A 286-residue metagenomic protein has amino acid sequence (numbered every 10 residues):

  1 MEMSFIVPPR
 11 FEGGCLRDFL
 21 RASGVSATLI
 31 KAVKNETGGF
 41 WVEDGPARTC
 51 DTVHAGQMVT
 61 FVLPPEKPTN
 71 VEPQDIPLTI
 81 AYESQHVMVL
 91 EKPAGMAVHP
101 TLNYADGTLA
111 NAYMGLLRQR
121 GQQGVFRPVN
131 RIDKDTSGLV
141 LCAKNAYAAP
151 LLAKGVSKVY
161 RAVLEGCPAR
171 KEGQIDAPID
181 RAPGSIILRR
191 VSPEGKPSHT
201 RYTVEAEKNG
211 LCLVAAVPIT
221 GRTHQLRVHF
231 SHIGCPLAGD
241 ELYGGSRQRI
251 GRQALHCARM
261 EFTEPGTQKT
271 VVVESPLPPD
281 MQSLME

Functional and structural regions predicted by a protein language model:
M1-E286: RNA pseudouridine synthases
